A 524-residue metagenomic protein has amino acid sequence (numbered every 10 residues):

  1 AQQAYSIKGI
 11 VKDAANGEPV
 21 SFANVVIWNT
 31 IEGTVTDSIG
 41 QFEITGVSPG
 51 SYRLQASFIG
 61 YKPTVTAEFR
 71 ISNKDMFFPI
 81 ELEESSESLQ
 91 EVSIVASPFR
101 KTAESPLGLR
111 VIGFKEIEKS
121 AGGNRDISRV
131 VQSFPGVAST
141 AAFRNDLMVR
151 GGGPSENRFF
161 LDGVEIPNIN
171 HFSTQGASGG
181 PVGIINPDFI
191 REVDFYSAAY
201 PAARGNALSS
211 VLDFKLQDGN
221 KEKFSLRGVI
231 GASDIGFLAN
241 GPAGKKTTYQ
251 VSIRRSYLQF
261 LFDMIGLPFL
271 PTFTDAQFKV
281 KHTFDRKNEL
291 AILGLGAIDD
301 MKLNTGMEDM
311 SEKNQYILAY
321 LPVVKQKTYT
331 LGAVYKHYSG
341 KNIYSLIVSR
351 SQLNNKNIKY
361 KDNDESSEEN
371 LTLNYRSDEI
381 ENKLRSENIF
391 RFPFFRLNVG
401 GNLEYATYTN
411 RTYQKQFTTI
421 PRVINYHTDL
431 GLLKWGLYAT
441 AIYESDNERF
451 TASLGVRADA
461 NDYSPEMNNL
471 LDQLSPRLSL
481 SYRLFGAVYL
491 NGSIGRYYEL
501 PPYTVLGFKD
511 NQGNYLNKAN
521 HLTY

Functional and structural regions predicted by a protein language model:
A1-E91, V95: Periplasm-facing N-terminal accessory domains of Gram-negative outer-membrane beta-barrel systems
K62, E68-R70, F78, V95 (+2 more regions): Periplasmic N-terminal accessory/gating domains of Gram-negative outer-membrane beta-barrel systems
V111-G113, S178, L267-T272, G306-I317 (+4 more regions): Flexible, surface-exposed loop regions and adjacent strand-edge segments of Gram-negative outer-membrane beta-barrel
N145, L208-S210, F224, I230-F237 (+8 more regions): Hydrophobic, lipid-facing positions within transmembrane beta-strands of outer-membrane proteins
S155-N157, F189, E222-L226, K245-Y249 (+6 more regions): Outer-envelope beta-barrel architecture signal
R158, E192-A203, S209-Q217, F224-P268 (+2 more regions): Predominantly transmembrane beta-strands of Gram-negative outer membrane beta-barrel pores used for transport
K281-D299, L321-M467: Face-selective signature of the C-terminal outer-membrane beta-barrel domain
S311-Y335, S377, T428-L430, Y489 (+1 more regions): Outer-membrane beta-barrel signature, preferentially recognizing the C-terminal barrel domain of Gram-negative
